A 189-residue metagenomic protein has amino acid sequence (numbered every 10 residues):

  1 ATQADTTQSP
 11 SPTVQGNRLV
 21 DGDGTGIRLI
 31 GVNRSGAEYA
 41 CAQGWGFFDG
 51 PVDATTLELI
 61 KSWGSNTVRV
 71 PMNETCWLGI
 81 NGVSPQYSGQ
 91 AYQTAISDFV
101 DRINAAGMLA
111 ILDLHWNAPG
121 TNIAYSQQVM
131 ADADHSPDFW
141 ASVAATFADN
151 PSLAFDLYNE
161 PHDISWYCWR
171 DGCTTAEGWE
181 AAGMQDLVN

Functional and structural regions predicted by a protein language model:
A1-T6: Ser/Thr-rich, Pro/Gly/Ala-heavy low-complexity intrinsically disordered linkers and tails of secreted extracellular
S9-G22, G26-N189: Active-site mouth of glycoside hydrolases
